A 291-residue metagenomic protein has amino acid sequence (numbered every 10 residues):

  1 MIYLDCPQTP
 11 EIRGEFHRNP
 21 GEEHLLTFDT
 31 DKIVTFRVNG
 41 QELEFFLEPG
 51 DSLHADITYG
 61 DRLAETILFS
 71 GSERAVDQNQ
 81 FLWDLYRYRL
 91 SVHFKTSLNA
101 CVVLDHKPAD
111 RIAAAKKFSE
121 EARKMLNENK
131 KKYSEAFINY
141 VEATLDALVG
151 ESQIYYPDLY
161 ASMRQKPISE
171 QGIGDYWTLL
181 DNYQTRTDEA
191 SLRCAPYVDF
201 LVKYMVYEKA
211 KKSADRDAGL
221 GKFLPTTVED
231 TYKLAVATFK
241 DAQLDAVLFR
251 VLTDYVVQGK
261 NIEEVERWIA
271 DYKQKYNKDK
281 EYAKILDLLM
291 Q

Functional and structural regions predicted by a protein language model:
M1-G71: Start-of-domain marker
L63-Q291: Oxidative protein folding and maturation machinery
